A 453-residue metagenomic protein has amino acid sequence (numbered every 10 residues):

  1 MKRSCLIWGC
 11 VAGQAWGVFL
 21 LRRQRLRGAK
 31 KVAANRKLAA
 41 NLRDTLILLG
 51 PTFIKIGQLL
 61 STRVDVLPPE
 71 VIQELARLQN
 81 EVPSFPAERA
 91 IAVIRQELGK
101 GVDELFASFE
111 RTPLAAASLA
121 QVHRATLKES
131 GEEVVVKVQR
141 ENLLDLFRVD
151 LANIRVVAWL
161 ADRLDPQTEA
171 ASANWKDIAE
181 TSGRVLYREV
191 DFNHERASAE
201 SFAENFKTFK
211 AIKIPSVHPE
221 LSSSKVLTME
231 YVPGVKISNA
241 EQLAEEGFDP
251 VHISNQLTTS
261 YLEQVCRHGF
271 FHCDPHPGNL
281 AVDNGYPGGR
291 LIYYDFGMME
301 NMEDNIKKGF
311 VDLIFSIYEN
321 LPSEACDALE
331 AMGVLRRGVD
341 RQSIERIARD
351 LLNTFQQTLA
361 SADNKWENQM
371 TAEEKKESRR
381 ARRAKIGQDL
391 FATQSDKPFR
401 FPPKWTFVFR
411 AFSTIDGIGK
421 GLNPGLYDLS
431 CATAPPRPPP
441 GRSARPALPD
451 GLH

Functional and structural regions predicted by a protein language model:
M1-Q121, S130, D145-D177, G183 (+4 more regions): N-terminal accessory/targeting segments that precede structured cores
K30-V32, R36, R63, I178-E180 (+4 more regions): Helix-rich C-lobe and terminal helical cap/extension of kinase-like folds
G50-I54, R155-A158, E200-A203, F391 (+2 more regions): Short, amphipathic alpha-helical segments that act as regulatory/interfacial helices in nucleotide-processing proteins
P69, A76-P83, R95, L144 (+8 more regions): ATP-dependent phospho-/nucleotidyl transfer catalytic cores
R111-A117, H218-S222, T406: A short beta-turn/loop motif at secondary-structure boundaries
R124, E132-R140: Glycine-rich ATP phosphate-binding loop
A125-T126, P275: Conserved beta3 strand of the Hanks-type protein kinase catalytic N-lobe
